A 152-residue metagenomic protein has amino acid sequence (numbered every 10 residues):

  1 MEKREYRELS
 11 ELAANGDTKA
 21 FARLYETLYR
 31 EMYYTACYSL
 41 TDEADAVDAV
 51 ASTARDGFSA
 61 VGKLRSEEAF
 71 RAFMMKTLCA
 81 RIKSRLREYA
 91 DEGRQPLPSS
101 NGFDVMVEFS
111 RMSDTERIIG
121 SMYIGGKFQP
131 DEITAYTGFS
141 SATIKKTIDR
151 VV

Functional and structural regions predicted by a protein language model:
R4, S10-Y34, R117-I118: A short, charge-rich alpha-helical start-of-domain segment used by transcription regulators
E8-L12, D104-M112: Short amphipathic alpha-helical boundary/capping segments
Y25-E26, C37, Y123-G125: Short amphipathic helical patch at the helix-1/turn junction of helix-turn-helix
Y29, Y33, A54, S113 (+2 more regions): C-terminal flanking helix
Y29, Y34-C37, V47-A60, E68-E88: Σ70-family region 2.3-2.4 aromatic/basic alpha-helix that recognizes the −10 promoter and nucleates DNA melting
R111-E132, Y136: Short amphipathic alpha helix immediately N-terminal
P130-V152: DNA-recognition helix of helix-turn-helix
